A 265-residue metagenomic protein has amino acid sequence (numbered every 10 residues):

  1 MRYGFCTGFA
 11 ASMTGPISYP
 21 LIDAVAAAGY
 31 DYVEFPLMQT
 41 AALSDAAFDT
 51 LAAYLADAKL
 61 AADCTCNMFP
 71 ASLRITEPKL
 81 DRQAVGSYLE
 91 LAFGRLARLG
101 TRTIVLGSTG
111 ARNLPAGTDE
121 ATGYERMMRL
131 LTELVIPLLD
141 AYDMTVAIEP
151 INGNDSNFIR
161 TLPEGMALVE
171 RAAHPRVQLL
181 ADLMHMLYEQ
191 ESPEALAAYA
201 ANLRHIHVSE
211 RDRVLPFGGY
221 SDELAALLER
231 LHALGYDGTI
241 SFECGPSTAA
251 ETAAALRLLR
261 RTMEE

Functional and structural regions predicted by a protein language model:
M1-A11, G15-G29, A56, G100-R102 (+2 more regions): Histidine-acidic metal/acid-base catalytic patches
M1-G8, D63-T76, T109-P115: N-terminal small/glycine-rich loop or linker at the start of catalytic domains across soluble metabolic enzymes
F9-A11, L37-Q39, M68-A71, G110-R112 (+4 more regions): Active-site-proximal loop/turn and secondary-structure-junction residues that shape catalytic pockets, frequently
G15-Y19, D57, T76-Q178: Active-site acidic/histidine proton-transfer and metal-coordination neighborhood in alpha/beta enzyme cores
A24-D45, C66-A71: N-terminal substrate-binding region of glycoside hydrolase catalytic domains
E34, C64-C66, V105, A147 (+3 more regions): Conserved beta-strand positions in the central sheet of alpha/beta enzyme cores
E34-A56, S108-P115: Glycine-rich, proline-tolerant flexible connector loops at the mouths of alpha/beta enzymes
A47-K59, M127-L138, A195-A198, A226-L231: Catalytic-core regions built around general acid/base machinery
